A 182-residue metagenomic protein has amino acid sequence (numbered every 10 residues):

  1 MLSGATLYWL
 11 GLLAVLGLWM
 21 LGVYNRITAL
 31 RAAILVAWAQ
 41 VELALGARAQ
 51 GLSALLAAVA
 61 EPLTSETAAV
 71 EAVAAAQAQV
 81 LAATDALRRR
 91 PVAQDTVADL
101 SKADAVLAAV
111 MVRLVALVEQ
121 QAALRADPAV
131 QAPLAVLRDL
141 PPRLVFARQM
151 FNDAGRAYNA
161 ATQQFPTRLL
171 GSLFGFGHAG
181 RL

Functional and structural regions predicted by a protein language model:
L2-L182: A helix-centric hydrophobic-segment signal that preferentially recognizes long, alpha-helical stretches used
